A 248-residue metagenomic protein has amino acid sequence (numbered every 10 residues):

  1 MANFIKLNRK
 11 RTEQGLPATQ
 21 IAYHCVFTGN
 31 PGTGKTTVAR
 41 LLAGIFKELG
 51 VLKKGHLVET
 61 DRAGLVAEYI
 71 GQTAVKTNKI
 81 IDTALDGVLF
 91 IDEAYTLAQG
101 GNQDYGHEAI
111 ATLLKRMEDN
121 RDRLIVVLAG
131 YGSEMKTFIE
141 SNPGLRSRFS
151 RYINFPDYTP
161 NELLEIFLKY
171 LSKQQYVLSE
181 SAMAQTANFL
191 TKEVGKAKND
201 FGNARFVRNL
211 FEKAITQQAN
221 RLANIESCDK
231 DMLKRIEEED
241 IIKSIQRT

Functional and structural regions predicted by a protein language model:
M1-Y23, V194: Pre-Walker A (pre-P-loop) alpha-helix and adjacent loop at the N terminus of AAA/AAA+ ATPase modules, a conserved
R11-Q14, L178, E193-T248: C-terminal helical "lid" subdomain and adjoining coupling/linker elements of P-loop NTPases
P17-G55, K79-D82, F149: Walker A/P-loop
L49-K54, E134-E140, R146, F155-D200 (+1 more regions): Conserved C-terminal "switch" segment of AAA+ ATPases
G55-A84: Short glycine-rich substrate-engagement loop in P-loop NTPases that contacts/grips substrate
R62-T73, T96-H107, Y152-N154: Flexible beta-alpha connector loops of hexameric P-loop NTPases
Y95-V127, S133-K136, E140-G144: Conserved catalytic/switch belt of AAA+ P-loop NTPases
